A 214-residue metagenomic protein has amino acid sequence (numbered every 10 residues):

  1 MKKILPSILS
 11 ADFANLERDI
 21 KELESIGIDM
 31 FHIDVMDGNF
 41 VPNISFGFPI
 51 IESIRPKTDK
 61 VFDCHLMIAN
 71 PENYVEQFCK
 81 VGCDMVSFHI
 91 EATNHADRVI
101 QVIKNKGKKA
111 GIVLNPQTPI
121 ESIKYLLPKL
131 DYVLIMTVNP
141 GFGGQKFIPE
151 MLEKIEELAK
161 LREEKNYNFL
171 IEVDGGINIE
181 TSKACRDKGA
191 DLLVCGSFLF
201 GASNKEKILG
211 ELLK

Functional and structural regions predicted by a protein language model:
M1-S87, A92-H95, V102, K109-A110 (+7 more regions): Conserved N-terminal beta1-alpha1 strand-loop-helix module at the mouth
K3, V113, L134-T137, E172 (+1 more regions): Conserved beta-strand segments that form the floor/walls of ligand-binding pockets within enzyme and binding domains
F31-D34, I171-V173, C195: Short beta-strand segments at enzyme active-site cores
C83-E91, R186-C195: Short, electropositive alpha-helical surface patch
K109-V113, Q117: Internal catalytic-core helix/loop-beta-alpha segment that presents or stabilizes conserved functional determinants
T118-S122: A short, acidic/glycine-rich surface segment
N139, K146-L192: Active-site/ligand-binding-proximal alpha/beta "capping" segment
